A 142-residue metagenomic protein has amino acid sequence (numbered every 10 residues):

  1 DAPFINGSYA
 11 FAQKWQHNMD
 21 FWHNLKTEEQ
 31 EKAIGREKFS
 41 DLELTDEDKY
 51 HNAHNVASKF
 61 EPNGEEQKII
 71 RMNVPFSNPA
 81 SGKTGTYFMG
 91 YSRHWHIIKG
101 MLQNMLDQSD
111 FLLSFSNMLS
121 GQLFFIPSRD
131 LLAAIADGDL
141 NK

Functional and structural regions predicted by a protein language model:
D1-K142: Long, histidine/aromatic-enriched segments associated with O2/redox biology
